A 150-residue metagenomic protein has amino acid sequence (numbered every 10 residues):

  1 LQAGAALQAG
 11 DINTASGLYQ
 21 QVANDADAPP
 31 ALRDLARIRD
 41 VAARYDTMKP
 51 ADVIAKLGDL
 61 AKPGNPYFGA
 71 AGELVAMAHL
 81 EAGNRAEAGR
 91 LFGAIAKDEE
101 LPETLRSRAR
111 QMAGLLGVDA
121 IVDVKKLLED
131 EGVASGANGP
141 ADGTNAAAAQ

Functional and structural regions predicted by a protein language model:
L1-G69, V75: Alpha-helical adaptor scaffolds
N13, A42-V53, E81-E87, G114-E131 (+1 more regions): Alpha-helical linker/edge segments of TPR/alpha-solenoid repeat scaffolds and analogous pre-/post-domain helices
V41, A76, S107-R110, G114: Face-specific signal for non-transmembrane alpha helices
N65-F92: Ankyrin-repeat and related helical/solenoid repeat scaffolds used for protein-protein interactions
P66, K97-T104, V122: N-linked glycosylation sequons
G83-L101, R110-G114: TPR/TPR-like (Sel1-like) alpha-helical repeat modules
A141-Q150: Long, low-complexity, intrinsically disordered segments
